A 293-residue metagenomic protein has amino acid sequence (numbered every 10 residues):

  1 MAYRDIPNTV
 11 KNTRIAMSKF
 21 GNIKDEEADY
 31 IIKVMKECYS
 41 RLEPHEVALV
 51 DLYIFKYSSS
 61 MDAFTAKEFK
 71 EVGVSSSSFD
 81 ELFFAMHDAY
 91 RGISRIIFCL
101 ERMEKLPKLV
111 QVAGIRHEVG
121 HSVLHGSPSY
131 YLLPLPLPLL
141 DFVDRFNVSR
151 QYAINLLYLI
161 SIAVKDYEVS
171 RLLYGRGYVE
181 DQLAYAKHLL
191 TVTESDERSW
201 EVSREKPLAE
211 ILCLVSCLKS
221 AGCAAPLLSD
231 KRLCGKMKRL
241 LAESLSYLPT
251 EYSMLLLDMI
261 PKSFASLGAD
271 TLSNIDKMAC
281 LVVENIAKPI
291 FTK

Functional and structural regions predicted by a protein language model:
M1-Y39: Hydrophobic or amphipathic, alpha-helical segments that drive membrane association/targeting
I23-E26, M103-P107, Q111, A153-V164 (+1 more regions): Conserved aromatic-histidine-acidic binding/catalytic patches
I23-I96, K105-K108, K288-T292: Auxiliary, metal-adjacent structural segments of Zn-dependent hydrolase domains
P107-V110, L124-L159: Post-HEXXH active-site segment of zinc metalloproteases
V110-V119: Short alpha-helical catalytic segment bearing the HExxH-like zincin motif of zinc-dependent metalloproteases
V119, P134-N147, E205-A221: Contiguous interface-forming segments/domains that mediate binding rather than catalysis
N155-E197: Short helix/loop segments within enzyme catalytic domains that coordinate or immediately flank catalytic cofactors
E180-K293: Pan-zinc metallopeptidase signature
